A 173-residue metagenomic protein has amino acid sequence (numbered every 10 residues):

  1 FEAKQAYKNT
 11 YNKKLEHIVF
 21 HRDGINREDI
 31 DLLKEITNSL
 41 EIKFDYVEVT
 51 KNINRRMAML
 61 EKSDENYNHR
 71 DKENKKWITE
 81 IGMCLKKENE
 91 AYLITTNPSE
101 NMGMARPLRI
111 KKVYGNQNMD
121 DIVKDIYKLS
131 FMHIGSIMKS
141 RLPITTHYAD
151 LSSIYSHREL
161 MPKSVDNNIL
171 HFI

Functional and structural regions predicted by a protein language model:
F1-I173: Long, contiguous domain-sized segments
